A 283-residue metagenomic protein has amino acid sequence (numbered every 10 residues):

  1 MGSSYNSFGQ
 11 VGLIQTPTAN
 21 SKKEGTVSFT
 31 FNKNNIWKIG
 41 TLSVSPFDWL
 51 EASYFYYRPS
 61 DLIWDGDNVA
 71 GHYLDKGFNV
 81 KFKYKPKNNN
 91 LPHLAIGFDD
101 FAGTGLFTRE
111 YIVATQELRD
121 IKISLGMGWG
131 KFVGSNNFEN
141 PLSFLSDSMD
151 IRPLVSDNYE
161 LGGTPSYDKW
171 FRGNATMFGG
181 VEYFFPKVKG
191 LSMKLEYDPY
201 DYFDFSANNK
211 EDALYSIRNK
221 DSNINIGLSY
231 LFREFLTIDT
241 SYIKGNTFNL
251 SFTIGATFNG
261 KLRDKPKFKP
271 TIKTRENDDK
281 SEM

Functional and structural regions predicted by a protein language model:
G2-L106, L118-R119, F185-L191, E196 (+2 more regions): Transmembrane beta-barrel domains of Gram-negative outer membranes and organellar outer membranes
G25-V27, K38-G40, K76-V80, T108-I112 (+4 more regions): Hydrophobic, lipid-facing positions within transmembrane beta-strands of outer-membrane proteins
K33-N35, V69-D75, G103-F107, W170-T176 (+3 more regions): Transmembrane beta-barrel outer-membrane domains
S43-S45, K83-K87, T115-R119, E182-P186 (+3 more regions): Structural signature of outer-membrane beta-barrel channels/translocons
D61-G66, G105, G134-N137, Y202-S206 (+2 more regions): Outer-membrane beta-barrel proteins
A102-G130: Hydrophobic, well-structured mid-protein blocks that either form specific transmembrane helices
K122-N225: Outer-membrane beta-barrel transmembrane domain signature
L161-T164, L231-T237, I243, T247-M283: Flexible, glycine-rich linker and terminal segments associated with outer-membrane beta-barrel/transport systems
